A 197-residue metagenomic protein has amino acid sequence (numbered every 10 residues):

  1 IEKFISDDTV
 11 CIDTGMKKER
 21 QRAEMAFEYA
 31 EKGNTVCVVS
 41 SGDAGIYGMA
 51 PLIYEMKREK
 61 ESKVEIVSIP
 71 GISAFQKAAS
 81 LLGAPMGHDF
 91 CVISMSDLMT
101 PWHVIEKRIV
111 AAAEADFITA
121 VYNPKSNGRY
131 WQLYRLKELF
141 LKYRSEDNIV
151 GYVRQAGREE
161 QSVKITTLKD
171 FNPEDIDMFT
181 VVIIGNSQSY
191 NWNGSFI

Functional and structural regions predicted by a protein language model:
I1-I66, K77, N172: Class I S-adenosyl-L-methionine
S6, E28-K32, R58, S80-G87 (+3 more regions): Generic secondary-structure signature for well-ordered alpha-helical cores
C11-D13, I66-S68, V92, V150-Y152: Conserved beta-strand scaffold positions in the cores of enzyme catalytic domains, especially in NTP/NDP-utilizing
K18, A44-G45, D97-T100, K125-G128: Glycine-/small-residue-rich active-site loops that bind phosphorylated ligands and cofactors
K18-R22, A74, L98, G157-R158: Short acidic loop-to-helix transition motifs that present clustered carboxylates
R20, E24, I109-A115, N127: Non-catalytic terminal and connector segments of soluble metabolic enzymes
T35-V36, E114-I197: A contiguous loop/helix-start segment that scaffolds small-molecule binding in enzyme catalytic cores
G45-A115: Class I SAM-dependent methyltransferase SAM-binding "motif I" and its flanking Rossmann-like core
